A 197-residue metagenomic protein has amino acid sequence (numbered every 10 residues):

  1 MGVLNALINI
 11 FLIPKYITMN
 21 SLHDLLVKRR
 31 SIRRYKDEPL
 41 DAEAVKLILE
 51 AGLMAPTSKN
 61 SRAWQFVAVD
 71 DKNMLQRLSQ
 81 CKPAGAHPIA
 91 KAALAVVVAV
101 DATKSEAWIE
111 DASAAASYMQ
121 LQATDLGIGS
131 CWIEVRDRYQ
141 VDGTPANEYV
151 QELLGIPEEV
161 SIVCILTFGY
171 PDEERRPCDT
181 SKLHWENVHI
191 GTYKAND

Functional and structural regions predicted by a protein language model:
L4-D197: Acidic, surface-exposed loops and disordered segments
